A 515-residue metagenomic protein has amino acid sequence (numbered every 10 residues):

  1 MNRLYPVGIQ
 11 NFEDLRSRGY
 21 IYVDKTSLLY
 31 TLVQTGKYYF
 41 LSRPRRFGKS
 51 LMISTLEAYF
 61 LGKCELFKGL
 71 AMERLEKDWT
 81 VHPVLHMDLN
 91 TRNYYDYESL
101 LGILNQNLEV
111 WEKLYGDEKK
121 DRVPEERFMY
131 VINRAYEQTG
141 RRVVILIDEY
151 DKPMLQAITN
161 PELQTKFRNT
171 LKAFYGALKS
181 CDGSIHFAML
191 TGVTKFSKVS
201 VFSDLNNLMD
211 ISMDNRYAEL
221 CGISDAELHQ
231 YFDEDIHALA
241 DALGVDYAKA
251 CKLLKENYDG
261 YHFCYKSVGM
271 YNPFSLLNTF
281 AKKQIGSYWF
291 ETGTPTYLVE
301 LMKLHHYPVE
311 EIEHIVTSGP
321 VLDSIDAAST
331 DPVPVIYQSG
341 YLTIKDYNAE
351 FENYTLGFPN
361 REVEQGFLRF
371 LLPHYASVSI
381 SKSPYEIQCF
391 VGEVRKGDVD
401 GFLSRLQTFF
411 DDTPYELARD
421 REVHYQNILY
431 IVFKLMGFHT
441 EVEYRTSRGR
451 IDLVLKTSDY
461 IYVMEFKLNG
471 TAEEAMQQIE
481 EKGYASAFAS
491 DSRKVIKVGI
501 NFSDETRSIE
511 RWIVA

Functional and structural regions predicted by a protein language model:
M1-R421, M436: Phosphate-binding site recognition
A135-T139, V432-S458: Active-site metal-binding core of divalent-cation-utilizing nuclease and nuclease-like domains
V144, Y460-Y462, I496: Structural motif
Q164-N169, L468-A485: Mg2+/Mn2+-dependent nuclease catalytic core
F174-C181, P334-L342, Y430-K434, Q478-V498: Metal-dependent nuclease catalytic cores in nucleic-acid-processing enzymes, especially RNase H-like/related
L429, I451-L468, K482: Conserved catalytic cores of phosphodiester-cleaving nucleases, focusing on short active-site segments
A487, D491-A515: Domain-level recognition of nuclease-like catalytic cores that cleave nucleotide substrates
